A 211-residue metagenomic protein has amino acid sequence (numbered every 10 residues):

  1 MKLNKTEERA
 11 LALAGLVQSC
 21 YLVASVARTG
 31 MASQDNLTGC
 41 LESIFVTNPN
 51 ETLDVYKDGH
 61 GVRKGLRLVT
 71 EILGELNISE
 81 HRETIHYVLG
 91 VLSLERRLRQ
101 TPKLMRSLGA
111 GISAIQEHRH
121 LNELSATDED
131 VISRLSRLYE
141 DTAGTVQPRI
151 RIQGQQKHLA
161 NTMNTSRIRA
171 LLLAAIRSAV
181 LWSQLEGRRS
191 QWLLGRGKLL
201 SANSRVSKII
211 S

Functional and structural regions predicted by a protein language model:
M1-G74: Leu/Val/Ala/Ile-rich N-terminal alpha-helices, chiefly Sec-type signal peptides and the beginnings
L11, G15-Q18, L22, H86 (+8 more regions): Charged, amphipathic alpha-helical oligomerization/scaffolding segments
Y21, S25-R28, R96, Q100-K103 (+3 more regions): Charged/polar positions within long, soluble alpha-helices
R28-D35, G154, G187-L194: Structured alpha-helical bundle/scaffold domains in large eukaryotic membrane-trafficking regulators
L37-T47, V146-R151, Q156, L181: Beta-strand-enriched cores of mature, soluble protein domains
F45-A126: Long amphipathic alpha-helical segments with strong coiled-coil/leucine-zipper propensity
S125-T165: A mid-sequence, solvent-exposed acidic-amphipathic segment
R167-S211: Alpha-helical oligomerization segments
